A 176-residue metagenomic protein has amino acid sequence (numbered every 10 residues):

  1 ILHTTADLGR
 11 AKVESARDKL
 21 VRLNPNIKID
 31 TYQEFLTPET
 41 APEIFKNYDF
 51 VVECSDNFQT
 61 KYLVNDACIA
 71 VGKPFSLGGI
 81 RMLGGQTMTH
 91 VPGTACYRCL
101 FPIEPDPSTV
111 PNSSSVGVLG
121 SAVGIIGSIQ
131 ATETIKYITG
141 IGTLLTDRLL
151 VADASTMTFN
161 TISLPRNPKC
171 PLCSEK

Functional and structural regions predicted by a protein language model:
I1-K176: Adenine nucleotide-associated cytosolic modules
